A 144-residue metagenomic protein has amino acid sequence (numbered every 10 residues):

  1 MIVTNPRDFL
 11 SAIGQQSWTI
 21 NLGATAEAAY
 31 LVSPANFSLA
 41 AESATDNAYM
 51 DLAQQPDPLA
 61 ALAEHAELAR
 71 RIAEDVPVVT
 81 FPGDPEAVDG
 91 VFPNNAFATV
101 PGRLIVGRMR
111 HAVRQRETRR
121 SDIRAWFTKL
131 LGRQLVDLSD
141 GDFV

Functional and structural regions predicted by a protein language model:
M1-V144: The feature marks the mature, well-folded catalytic cores of soluble enzymes
